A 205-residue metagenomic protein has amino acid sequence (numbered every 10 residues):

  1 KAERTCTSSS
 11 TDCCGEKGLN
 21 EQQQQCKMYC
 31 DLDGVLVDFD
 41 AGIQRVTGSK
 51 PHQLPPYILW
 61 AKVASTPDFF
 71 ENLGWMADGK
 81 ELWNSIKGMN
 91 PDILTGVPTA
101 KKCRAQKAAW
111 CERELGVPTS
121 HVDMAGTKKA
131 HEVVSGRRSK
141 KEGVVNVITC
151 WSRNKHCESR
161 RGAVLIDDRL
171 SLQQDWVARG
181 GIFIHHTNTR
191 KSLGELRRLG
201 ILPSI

Functional and structural regions predicted by a protein language model:
C14, G18-P67, A178: Active-site neighborhood of HAD-like aspartate-dependent phosphohydrolases
V37-F39, R45, P91, A100-R104 (+3 more regions): Short catalytic/ligand-binding loop motif for oxyanion handling, primarily in non-cytosolic enzymes, centered on
P55, V63-I93, A100-A105, A109: Short, acidic loop-to-helix structural element flanking the phosphoryl-transfer center in phosphate-processing enzymes
I93-T95, L165: Structural beta-sheet core signal
A105-P118, D175-R179: Short, aromatic/basic amphipathic alpha-helical patches
V122-T127, E132-V133, R137-S171: Conserved Lys-Pro-Asp/Glu-containing loop-to-beta segment of HAD-superfamily phosphomonoesterases, centered on
R160-R198: Acidic, Mg2+-coordinating phosphoryl-transfer loop and its flanking beta/alpha structural elements, shared across
